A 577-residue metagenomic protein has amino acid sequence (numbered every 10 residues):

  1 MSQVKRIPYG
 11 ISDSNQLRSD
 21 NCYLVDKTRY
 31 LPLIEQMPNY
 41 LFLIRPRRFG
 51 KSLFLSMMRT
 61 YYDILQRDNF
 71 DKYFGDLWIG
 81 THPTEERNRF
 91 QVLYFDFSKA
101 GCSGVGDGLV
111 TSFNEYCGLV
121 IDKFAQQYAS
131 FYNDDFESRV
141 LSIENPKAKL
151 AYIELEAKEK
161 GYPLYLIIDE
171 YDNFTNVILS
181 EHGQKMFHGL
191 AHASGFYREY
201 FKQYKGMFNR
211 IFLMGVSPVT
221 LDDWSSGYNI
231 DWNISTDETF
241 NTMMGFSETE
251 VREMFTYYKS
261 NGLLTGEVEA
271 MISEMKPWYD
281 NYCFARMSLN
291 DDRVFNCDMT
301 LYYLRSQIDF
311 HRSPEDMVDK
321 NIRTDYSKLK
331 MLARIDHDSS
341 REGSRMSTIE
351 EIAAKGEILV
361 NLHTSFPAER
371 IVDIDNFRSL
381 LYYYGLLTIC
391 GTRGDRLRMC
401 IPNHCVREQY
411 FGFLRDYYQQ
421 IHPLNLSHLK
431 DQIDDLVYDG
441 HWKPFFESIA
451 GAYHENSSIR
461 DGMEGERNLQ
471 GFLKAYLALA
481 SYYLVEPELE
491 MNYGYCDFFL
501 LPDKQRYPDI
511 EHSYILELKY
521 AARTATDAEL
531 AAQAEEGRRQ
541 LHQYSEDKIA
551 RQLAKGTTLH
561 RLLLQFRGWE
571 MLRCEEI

Functional and structural regions predicted by a protein language model:
M1-D63, D71-G80: Walker A/P-loop-proximal flanking segment of P-loop NTPase domains
G10, D26, T60-Q126: P-loop NTPase motor core
Y152-E159, M186-I211: Substrate-engagement module of ASCE P-loop NTPases
K160-H188: Conserved P-loop NTPase "ATPase switch" module shared by AAA+ and STAND
Y165-D169, G195, N209-V216: Structural recognition of the conserved hydrophobic beta-strand(s) that form the central parallel beta-sheet of P-loop
T220-G227, I234-R305: Amphipathic alpha-helical segments of the small helical/lid subdomains adjacent to P-loop NTPase cores
D231, N290, V294-R539, Q543-S545 (+1 more regions): Extended alpha-helical interface modules used as scaffolds for assembling large macromolecular complexes
I549-I577: Domain-level recognition of nuclease-like catalytic cores that cleave nucleotide substrates
